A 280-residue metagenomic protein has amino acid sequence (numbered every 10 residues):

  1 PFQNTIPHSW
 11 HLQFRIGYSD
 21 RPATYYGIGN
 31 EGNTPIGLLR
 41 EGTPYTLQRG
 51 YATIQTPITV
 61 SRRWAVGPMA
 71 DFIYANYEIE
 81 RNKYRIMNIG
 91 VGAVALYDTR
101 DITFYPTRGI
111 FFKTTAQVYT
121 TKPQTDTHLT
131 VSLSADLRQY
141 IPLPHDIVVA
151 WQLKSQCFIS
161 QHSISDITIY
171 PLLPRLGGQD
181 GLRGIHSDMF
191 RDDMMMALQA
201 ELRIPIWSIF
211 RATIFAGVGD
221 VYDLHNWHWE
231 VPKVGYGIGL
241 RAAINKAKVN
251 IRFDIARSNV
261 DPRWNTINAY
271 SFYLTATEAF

Functional and structural regions predicted by a protein language model:
P1-N88, G92, R175-L176, D188-M189 (+1 more regions): Gram-negative/organellar outer-membrane beta-barrel architecture
F2, Y51-Q55, V94-L96, D136-R138 (+3 more regions): Outer-membrane beta-barrel architecture
I6-L12, G50, R62-V66, M87-I89 (+7 more regions): Outer-envelope beta-barrel architecture signal
L12-N30, P68-Y74, I110-T120, A135 (+5 more regions): Transmembrane beta-barrel strands of outer-membrane/channel proteins
I79-E80, L224-N226: Short acidic, glycine/proline-rich loop/turn micro-motifs
V91-W207, A212-V218, Y222-L224, T266 (+1 more regions): C-terminal outer-membrane beta-barrel translocator/porin domains of Gram-negative envelope proteins and their
W207, G219-D223, N245-A247, S258-D261: Short Gly/Pro-enriched loop/turn and capping motifs at secondary-structure junctions
H228-L240: A short alpha/beta connector and helix-capping loop motif
